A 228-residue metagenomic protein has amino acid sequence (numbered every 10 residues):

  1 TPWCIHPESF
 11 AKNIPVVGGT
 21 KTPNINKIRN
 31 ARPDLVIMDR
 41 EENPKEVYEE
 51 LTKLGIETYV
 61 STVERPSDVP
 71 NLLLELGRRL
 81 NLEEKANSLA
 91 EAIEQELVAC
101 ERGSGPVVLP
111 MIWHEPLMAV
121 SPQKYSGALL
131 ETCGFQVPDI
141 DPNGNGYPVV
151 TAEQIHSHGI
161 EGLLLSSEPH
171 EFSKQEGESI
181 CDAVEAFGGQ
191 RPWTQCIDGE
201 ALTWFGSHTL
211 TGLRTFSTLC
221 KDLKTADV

Functional and structural regions predicted by a protein language model:
T1-V228: N-terminal ligand-binding lobe of clamshell/alpha-beta domains
